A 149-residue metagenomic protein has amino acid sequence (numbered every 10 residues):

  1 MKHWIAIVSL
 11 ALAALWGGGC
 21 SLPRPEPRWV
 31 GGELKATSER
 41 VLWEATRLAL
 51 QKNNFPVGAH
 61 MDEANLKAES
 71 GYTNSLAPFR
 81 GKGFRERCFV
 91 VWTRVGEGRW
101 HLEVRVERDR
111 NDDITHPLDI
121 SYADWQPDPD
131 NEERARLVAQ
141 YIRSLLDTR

Functional and structural regions predicted by a protein language model:
M1-V8: Bacterial N-terminal signal peptides that target proteins for export
W16-G19: C-terminal motif of bacterial Sec signal peptides marking the signal peptidase cleavage site
S21-R149: Ser/Thr-rich, low-complexity intrinsically disordered terminal regions
